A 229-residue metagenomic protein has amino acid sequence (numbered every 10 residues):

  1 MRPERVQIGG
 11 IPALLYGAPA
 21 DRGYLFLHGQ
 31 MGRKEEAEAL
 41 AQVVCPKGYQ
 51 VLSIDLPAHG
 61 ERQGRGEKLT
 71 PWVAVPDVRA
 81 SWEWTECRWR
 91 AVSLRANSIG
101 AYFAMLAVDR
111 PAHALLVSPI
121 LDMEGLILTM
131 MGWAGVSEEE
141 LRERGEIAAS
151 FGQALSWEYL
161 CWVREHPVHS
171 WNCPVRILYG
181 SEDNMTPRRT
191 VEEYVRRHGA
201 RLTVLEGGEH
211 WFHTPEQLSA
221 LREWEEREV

Functional and structural regions predicted by a protein language model:
M1-A18: N-terminal cap/lid segment of alpha/beta-hydrolase-fold proteins
R5, P111-V204, E209-V229: The alpha/beta-hydrolase serine catalytic core
D21, G29-G32, S181: Active-site glycine-rich loops that stabilize anionic/oxyanionic intermediates across multiple enzyme folds
Q30-Q42, R189: The serine-hydrolase catalytic nucleophile loop
A41-G64: Conserved alpha/beta-hydrolase
H59-R88: Catalytic nucleophile-loop/oxyanion-hole region of alpha/beta-hydrolase and closely related hydrolase-like folds
A91-A96, V117: Short beta-strand immediately N-terminal to the catalytic nucleophile in serine-hydrolase-like folds
R95-A104: Gly/Ala-rich beta-loop-alpha elbow adjacent to hydrolase catalytic centers
